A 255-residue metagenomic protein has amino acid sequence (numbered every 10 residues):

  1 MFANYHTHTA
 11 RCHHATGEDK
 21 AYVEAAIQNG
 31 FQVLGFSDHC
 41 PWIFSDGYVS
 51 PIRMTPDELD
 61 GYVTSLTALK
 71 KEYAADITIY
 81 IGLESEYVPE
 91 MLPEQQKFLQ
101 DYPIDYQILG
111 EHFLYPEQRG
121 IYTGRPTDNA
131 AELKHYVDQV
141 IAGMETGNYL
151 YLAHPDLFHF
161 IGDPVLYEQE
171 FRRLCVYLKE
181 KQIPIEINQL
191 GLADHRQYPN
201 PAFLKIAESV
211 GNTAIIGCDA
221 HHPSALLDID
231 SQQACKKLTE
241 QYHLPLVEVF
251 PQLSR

Functional and structural regions predicted by a protein language model:
M1-Y87, L99, I161, V165-C175 (+3 more regions): An N-terminally biased module of ancient metal coordination in phosphate/nucleic-acid-related enzymes
D19-Q32, E90-I104, Y136-T146, R173-V176 (+1 more regions): Short amphipathic alpha-helices and their capping/turn segments at secondary-structure boundaries
H39-D57, P103, I108-R125: Active-site gating loops and adjacent loop-to-helix segments of metal-dependent hydrolytic enzymes
K71-I77, V210, Y242-L244: Short helix-capping segments at alpha-helix termini
I77-Y122: Hydrophobic alpha-helical segments and helix pairs
I108-V210: Domain-core and long-helix interface of multi-subunit machines
P184-A193, G217, H221, Q232 (+2 more regions): Active-site core of metal-dependent hydrolases
T213, I229-R255: Mid-to-C-terminal alpha-helical segments outside catalytic/metal-binding sites
